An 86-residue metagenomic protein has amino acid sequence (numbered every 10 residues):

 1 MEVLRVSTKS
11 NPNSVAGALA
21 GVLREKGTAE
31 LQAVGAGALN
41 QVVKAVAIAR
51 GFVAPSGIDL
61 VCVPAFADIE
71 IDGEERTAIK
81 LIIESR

Functional and structural regions predicted by a protein language model:
M1-A29: An N-terminal amphipathic alpha-helical segment
S10-P12, G37, D68: Residues that cap or initiate secondary-structure elements
A18-G21, K44-V46, G57, E75-T77: Surface-exposed beta-strand edges and their flanking turn/coil or helix-capping segments
V22-V42: Charged, well-structured alpha/beta interaction segments
L23-K26, A49-V53, K80-I83: Short, low-complexity, polar/charged sequence segments that are solvent-exposed and flexible
A36-L60: Short, hydrophobic/π-rich interface segment
A54-R86: C-terminal edge-of-domain segments
